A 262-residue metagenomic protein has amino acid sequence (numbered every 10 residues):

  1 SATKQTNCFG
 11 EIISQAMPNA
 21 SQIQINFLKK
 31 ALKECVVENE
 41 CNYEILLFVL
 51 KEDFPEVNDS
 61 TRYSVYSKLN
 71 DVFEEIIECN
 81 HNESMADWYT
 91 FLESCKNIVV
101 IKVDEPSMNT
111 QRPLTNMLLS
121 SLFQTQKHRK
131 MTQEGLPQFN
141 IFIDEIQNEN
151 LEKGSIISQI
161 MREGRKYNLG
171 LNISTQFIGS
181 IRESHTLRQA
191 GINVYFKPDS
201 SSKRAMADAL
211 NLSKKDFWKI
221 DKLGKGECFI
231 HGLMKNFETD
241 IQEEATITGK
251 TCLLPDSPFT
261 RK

Functional and structural regions predicted by a protein language model:
S1-L169, K219, L223, C228-D240: P-loop NTPase motor domains
S84, I173, L212-K215: Short, functionally important structural connectors and interaction interfaces within domains
V99-I101, N172, I192-V194: Hydrophobic/aromatic beta-strand patches that form the interior of the parallel beta-sheet core in alpha/beta enzyme
E105-S107, F177-G179, S200: Active-site-proximal loop/turn and secondary-structure-junction residues that shape catalytic pockets, frequently
D144, L169, I173-S180, K197: Conserved H-loop
I181, H185-K262: P-loop NTPase motor core of the ASCE superfamily
